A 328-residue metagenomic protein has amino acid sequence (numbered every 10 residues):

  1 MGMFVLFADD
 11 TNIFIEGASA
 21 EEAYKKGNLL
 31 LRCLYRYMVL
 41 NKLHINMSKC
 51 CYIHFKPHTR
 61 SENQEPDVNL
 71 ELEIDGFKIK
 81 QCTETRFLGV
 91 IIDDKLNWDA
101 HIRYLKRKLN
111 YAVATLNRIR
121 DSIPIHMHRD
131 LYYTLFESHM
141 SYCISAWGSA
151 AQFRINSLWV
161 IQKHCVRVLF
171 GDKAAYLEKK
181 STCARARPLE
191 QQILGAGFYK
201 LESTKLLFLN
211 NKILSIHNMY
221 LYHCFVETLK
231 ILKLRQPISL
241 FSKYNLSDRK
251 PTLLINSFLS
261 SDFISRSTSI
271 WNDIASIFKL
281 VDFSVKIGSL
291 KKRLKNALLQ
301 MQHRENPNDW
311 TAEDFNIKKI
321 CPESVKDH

Functional and structural regions predicted by a protein language model:
M1-I15: Active-site palm subdomain of RNA-directed nucleic acid polymerases
F4, Y24-G27, L31, I45 (+3 more regions): Hydrophobic packing residues in well-ordered alpha-helices of helical domains and bundles
A8-D9, M38, F87-K95, L109 (+6 more regions): Short, conserved catalytic/metal-binding micro-motifs enriched in Asp/Glu and His
T11-R36, N97, S149: Catalytic palm subdomain of template-directed nucleic-acid polymerases, centered on the conserved carboxylate motif
L29-R32, H44-T83: Short, conserved micro-motifs composed of acidic
Y35-I53, S157-Y244: Short, charged alpha-helical motifs in flexible N/C-terminal segments and linkers
E71, L290-H328: C-terminal helix/juxtamembrane-tail motif
G76-A146: Basic, alpha-helical interaction scaffolds
